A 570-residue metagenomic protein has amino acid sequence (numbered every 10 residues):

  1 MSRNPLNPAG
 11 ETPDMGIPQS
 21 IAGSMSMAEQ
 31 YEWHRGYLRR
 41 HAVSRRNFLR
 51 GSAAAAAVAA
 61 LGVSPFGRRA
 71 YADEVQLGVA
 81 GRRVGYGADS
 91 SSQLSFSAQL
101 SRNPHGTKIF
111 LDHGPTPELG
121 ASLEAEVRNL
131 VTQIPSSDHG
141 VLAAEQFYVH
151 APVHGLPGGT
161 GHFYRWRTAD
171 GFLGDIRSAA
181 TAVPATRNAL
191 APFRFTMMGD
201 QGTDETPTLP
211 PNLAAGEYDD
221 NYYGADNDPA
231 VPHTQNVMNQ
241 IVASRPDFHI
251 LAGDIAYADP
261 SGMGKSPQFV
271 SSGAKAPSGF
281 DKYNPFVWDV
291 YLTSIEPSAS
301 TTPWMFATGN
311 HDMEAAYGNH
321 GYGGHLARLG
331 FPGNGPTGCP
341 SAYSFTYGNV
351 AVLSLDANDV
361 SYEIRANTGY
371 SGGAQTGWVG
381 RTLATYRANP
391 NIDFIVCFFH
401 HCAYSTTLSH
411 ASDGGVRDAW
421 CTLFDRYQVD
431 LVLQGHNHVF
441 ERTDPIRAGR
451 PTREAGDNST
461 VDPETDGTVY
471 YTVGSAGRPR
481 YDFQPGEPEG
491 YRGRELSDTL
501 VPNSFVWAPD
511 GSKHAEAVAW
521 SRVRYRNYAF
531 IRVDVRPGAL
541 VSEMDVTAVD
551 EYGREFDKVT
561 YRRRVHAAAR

Functional and structural regions predicted by a protein language model:
M1-V43, R69: N-terminal secretory signal peptides
S2-P5, G10, M15, G62 (+3 more regions): Compositionally biased, intrinsically disordered/low-complexity regions enriched for serine, proline and threonine
M25-Y37, H41, D73-V506, W520-Y525 (+1 more regions): Metal-dependent phosphoester/phosphodiester hydrolase catalytic core
R40-H41, N47-R69: N-terminal export signals
P509-S512: Flexible, solvent-exposed coil segments and beta strand-coil junctions, predominantly the extracellular/periplasmic
